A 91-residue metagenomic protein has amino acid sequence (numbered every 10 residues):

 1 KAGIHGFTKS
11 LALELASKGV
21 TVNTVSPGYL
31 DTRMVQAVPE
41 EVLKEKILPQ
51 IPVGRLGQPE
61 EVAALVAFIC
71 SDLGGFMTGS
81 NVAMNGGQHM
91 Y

Functional and structural regions predicted by a protein language model:
A2-E14: Conserved catalytic helix of short-chain dehydrogenase/reductases
H5, N23-A37: Short, flexible catalytic-loop segment of classical short-chain dehydrogenase/reductase
T8-K9, A63-V66, C70: Short-chain dehydrogenase/reductase
L15-S17, L30, G57, C70: A short hydrophobic alpha-helix cap/turn motif
A16, T21, M77-G79: Short, small/polar-rich loop/turn modules that mediate ligand/substrate recognition or access, typified
A37-I51: A short C-terminal helix-loop "cap" of Rossmann-like NAD(P)-dependent dehydrogenase/epimerase domains
I51-V62, L73: A conserved structural motif in NAD(P)-dependent oxidoreductases
A67, T78-Y91: Short C-terminal tail/terminal secondary-structure segment of NAD(P)H-dependent dehydrogenase/reductase domains
